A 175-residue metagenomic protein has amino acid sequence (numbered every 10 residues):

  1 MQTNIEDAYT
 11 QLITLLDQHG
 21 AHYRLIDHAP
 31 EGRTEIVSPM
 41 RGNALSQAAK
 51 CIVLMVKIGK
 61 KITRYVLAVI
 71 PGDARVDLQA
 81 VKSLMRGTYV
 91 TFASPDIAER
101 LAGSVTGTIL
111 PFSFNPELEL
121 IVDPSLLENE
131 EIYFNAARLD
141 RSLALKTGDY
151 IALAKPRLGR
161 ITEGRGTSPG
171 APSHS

Functional and structural regions predicted by a protein language model:
M1-S175: Extended, low-hydrophobicity, polar/charged segments
